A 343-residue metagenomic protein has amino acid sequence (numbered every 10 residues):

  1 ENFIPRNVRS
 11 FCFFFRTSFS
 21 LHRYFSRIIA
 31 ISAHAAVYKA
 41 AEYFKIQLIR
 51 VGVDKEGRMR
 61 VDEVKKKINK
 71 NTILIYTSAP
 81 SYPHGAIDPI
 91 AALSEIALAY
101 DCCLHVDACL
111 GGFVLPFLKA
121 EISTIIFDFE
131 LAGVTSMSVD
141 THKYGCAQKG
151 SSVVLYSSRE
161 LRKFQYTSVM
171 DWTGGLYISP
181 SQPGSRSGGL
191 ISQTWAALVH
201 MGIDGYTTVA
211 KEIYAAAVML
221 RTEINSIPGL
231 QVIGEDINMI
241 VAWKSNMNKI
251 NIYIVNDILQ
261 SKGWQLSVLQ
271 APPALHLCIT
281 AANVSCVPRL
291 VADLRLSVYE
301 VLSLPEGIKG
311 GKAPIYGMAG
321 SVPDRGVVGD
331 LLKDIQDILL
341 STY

Functional and structural regions predicted by a protein language model:
F3-I4, T17-I73: PLP-dependent aminotransferase-like
S18, T207-A210, A217-R221, S226-P228 (+2 more regions): Non-catalytic terminal extensions of PLP-dependent enzymes
A33, S81, L110-G112, K143 (+2 more regions): Active-site-proximal loop/turn and secondary-structure-junction residues that shape catalytic pockets, frequently
L48, L104-H105, V232, L266: Hydrophobic beta-strand scaffold residues
M59-A108: Active-site phosphate-binding strand-loop segment of PLP-dependent enzymes
Y100, F117-M239, W243-N248: Active-site C-terminal subdomain of aminotransferase-like
